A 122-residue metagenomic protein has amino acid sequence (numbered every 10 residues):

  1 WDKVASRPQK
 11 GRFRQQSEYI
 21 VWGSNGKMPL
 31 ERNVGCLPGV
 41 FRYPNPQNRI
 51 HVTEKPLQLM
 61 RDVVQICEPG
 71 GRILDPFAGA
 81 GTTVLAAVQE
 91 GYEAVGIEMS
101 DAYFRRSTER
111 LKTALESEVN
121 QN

Functional and structural regions predicted by a protein language model:
W1-R105: Core catalytic lobe of class I
T108-N122: S-adenosyl-L-methionine
